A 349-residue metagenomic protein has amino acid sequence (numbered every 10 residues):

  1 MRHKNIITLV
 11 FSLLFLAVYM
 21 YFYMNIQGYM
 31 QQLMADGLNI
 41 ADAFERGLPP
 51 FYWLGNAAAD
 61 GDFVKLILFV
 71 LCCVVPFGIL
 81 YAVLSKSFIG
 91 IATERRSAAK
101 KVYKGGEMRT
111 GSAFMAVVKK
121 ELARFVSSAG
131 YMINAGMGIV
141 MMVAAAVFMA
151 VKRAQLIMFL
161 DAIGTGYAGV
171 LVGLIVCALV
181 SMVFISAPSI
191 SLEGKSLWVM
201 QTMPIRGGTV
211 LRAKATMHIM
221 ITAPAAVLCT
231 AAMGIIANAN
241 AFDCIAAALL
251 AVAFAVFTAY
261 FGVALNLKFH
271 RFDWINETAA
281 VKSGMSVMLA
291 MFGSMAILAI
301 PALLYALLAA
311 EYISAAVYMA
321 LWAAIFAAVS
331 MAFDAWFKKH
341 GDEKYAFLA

Functional and structural regions predicted by a protein language model:
M1-W198, R206-A349: Hydrophobic alpha-helical transmembrane segments of membrane proteins
